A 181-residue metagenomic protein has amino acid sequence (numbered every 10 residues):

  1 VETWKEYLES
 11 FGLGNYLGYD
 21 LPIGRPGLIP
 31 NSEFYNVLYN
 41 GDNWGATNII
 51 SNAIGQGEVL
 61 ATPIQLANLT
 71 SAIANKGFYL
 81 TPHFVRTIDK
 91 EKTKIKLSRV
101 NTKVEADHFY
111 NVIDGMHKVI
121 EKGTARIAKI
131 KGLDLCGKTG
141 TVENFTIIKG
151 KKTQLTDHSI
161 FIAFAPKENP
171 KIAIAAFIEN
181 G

Functional and structural regions predicted by a protein language model:
V1-I178: Beta-lactam-recognizing serine transpeptidase/beta-lactamase-like catalytic domain environment
